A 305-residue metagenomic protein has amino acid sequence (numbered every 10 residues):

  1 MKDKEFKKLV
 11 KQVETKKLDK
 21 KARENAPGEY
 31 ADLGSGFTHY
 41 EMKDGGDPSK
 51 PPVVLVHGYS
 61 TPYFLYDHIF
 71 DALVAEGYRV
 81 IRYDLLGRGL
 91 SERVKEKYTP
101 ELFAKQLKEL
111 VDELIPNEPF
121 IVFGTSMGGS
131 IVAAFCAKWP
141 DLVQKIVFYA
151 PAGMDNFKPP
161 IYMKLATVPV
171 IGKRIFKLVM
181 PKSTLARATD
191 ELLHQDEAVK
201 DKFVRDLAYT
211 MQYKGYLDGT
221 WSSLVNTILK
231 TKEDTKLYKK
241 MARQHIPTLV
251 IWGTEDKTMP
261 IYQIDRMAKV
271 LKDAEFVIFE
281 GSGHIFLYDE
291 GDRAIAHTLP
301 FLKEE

Functional and structural regions predicted by a protein language model:
M1-Y30: An N-terminal hydrophobic leader/cap segment in hydrolases
E29-A31, E41-K43, A75, R82-F123 (+2 more regions): Active-site loop/oxyanion-hole signature of alpha/beta-hydrolase fold enzymes
G36, M42-L90: Conserved HGGG/HGGXW glycine-rich cap/lid loop of the alpha/beta-hydrolase fold
G124, G128, V132: Gly/Ala-rich beta-loop-alpha elbow adjacent to hydrolase catalytic centers
A137, K145-K177: Flexible "cap/lid" loop of the alpha/beta hydrolase fold
L178-A242: Conserved alpha/beta-hydrolase catalytic His-Asp/Glu region
Q244, V250-W252: Short beta-strand/loop motif that positions the catalytic acidic residue of the alpha/beta-hydrolase fold
T258, S282-G291, I295: Catalytic histidine-centered segment of alpha/beta-hydrolase-like enzymes
